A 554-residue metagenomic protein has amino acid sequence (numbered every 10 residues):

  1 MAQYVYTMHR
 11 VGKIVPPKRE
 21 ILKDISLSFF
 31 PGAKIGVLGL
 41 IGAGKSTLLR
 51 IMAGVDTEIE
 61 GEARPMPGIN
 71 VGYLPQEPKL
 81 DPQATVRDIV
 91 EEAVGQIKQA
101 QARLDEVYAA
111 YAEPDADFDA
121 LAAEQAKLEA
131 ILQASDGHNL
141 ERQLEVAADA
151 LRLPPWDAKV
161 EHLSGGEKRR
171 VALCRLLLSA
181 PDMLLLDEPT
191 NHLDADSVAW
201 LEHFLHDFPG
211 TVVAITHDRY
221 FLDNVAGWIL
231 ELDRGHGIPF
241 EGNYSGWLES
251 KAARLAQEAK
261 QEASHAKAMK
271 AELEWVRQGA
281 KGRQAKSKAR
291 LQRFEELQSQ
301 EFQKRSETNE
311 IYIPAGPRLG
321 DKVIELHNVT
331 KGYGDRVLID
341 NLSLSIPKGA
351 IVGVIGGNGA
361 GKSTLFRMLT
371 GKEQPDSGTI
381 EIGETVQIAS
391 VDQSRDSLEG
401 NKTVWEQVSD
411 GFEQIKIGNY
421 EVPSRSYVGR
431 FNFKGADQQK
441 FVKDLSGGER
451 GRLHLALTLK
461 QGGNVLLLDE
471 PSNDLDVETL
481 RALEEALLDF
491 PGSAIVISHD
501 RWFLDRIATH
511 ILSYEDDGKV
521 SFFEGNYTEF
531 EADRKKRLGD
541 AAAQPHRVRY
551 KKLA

Functional and structural regions predicted by a protein language model:
M1-A263, E307, I313-A554: ABC ATP-binding cassette signature C-motif
S250-R293, L297-K304: Intracellular alpha-helical coupling/juxtamembrane segments of multi-pass membrane proteins
